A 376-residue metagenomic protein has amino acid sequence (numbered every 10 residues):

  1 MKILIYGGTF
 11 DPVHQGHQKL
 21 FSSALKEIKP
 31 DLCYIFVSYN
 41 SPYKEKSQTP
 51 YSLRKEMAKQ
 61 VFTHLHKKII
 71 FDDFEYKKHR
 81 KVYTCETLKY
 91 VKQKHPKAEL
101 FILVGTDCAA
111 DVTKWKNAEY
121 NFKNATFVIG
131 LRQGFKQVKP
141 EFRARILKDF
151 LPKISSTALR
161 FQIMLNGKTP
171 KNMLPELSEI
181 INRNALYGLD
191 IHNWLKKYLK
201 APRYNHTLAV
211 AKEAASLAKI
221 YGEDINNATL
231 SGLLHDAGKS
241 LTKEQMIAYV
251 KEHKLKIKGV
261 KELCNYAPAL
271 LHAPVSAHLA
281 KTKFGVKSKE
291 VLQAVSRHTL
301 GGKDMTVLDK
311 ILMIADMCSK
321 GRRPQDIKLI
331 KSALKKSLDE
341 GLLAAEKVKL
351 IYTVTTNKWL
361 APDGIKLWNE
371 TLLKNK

Functional and structural regions predicted by a protein language model:
M1-D190, K281: Nucleotidyltransferase catalytic core that binds NTPs
H14-H17, Y43, H206, H235 (+2 more regions): Histidine-centered active-site/metal-ligand motif
R54-K55, S156, T207, A273 (+1 more regions): A general structural signal for well-ordered alpha-helical segments in protein cores
S156-N166, I327-I330, A345-T353: Short helix/strand-capping connector loops at secondary-structure junctions
K168-D190, I351-K376: Charged phosphate-binding loop/patch that engages nucleotide di/tri-phosphates or the phosphate backbone of nucleic
W194-Y198, A215, I220-A344: Divalent metal-dependent catalytic cores for phosphoryl transfer on phosphate-bearing substrates
